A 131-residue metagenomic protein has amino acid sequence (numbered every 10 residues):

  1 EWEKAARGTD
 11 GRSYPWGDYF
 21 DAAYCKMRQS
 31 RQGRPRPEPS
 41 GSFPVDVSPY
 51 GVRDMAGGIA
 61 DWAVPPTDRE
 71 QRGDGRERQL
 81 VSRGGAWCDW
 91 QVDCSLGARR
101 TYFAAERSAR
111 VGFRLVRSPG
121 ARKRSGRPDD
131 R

Functional and structural regions predicted by a protein language model:
E1-R100, A104-A109, R127-P128: Functional-site microenvironments in short loops/helix caps that host divalent-cation chemistry
A109-K123: Short, structured beta-strand segments at or near domain termini in extracellular proteins/domains
A121-R131: A short, highly charged, low-complexity intrinsically disordered segment
